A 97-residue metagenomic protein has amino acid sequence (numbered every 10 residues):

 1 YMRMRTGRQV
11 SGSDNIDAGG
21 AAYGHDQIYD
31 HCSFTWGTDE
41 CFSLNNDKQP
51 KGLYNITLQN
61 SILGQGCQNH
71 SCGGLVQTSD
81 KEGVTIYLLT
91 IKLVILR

Functional and structural regions predicted by a protein language model:
Y1-T6, Y23-D39, Q49-L75, D80-R97: Right-handed parallel beta-helix
T6-G24: Extracellular beta-strand-rich solenoid/capping regions of secreted or surface-exposed proteins that bind or remodel
V10-S13, D39, L44-D47: Short, surface-exposed recognition loops or helix-turn segments adjacent to catalytic cores
